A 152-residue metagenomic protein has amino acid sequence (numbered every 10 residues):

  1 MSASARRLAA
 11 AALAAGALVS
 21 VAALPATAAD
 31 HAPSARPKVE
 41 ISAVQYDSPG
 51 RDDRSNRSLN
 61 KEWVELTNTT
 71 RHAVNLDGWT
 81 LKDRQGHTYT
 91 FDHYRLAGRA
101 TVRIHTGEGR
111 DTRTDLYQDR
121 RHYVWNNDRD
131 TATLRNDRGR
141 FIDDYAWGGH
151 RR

Functional and structural regions predicted by a protein language model:
S2-L76, Y123-N127, D144-R152: A structural motif detector for short, solvent-exposed N-terminal "entry" segments of globular domains
E65, K82, R103-H105: Hydrophobic beta-strand signal
L66, D83, L134-N136: Hydrophobic side chains in beta-strands
N68-A73, L96-A100, N136-R140: A short, structured loop/turn motif at beta-sheet edges
R71-H87: Short acidic, flexible loop segments centered on an aromatic residue
G86-D119: Intrinsically disordered, low-complexity Pro/Gly/Ser/Thr-rich segments with frequent PxxP/GP/PP motifs and embedded
D111-R152: Terminal connector regions
